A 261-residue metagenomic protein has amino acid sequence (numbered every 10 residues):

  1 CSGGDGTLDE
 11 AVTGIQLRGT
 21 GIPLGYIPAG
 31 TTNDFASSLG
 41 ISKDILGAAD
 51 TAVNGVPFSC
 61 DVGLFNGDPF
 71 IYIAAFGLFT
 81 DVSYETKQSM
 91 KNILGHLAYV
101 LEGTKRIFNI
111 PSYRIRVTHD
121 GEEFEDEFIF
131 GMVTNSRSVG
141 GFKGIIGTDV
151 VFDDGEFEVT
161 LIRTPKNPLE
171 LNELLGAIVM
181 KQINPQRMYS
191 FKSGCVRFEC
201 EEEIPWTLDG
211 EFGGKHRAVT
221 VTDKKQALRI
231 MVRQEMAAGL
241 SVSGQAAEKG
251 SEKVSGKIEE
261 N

Functional and structural regions predicted by a protein language model:
C1-G6: N-terminal glycine-rich "phosphate-gripper" loop used for MgATP/nucleotide binding and carboxylate activation
L8-D9, K215: Short, well-ordered alpha-helical microsegments
T13-V133: Catalytic core of DAGKc-family lipid kinases
P69, R114, F130, E156-E158 (+3 more regions): Structural motif
A75, F79, M132-T148, F212: Glycine-rich phosphate/pyrophosphate-binding beta-alpha loops
M90-A98, S138-V139, G147-N167: Gly/Ser/Thr-rich active-site loops/lids in small-molecule metabolic enzymes that frequently grip phosphoryl groups
V100-T104, Y113-D120, F142-G147, K181-N184 (+1 more regions): Glycine-rich, charged/polar anion/phosphate-binding loops that engage phosphate groups from diverse ligands
H119, E125, V151, L161-N261: ATP/nucleoside-binding phosphotransfer catalytic cores, i.e., glycine-rich phosphate-binding loops
